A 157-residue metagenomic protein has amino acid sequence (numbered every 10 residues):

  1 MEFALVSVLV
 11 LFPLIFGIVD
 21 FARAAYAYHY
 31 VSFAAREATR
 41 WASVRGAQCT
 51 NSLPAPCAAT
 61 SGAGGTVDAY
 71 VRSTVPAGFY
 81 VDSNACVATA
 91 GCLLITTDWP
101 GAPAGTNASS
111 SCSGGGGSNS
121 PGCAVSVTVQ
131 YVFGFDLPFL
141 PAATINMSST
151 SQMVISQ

Functional and structural regions predicted by a protein language model:
M1-R72: Alpha-helical assembly-interface signal, strongest on the long, hydrophobic N-terminal helix that forms
V10, L14, A77, F139-A142: Hydrophobic residues in alpha-helical membrane-spanning segments
S43-G46, V75, F79-Y80, F135-L137: Secondary-structure transition/hinge residues
S52-D98: Extracellular/periplasmic head regions of type IV pilus-like filament subunits
S83-N119: Short amphipathic beta-strand and strand-loop transition segments with alternating hydrophobic
G122-A124: Extracellular Ig-like/FN3 beta-sandwich strand-entry sites
T128-Q157: Low-complexity, S/T/G/P-rich flexible repeat/linker segments used as non-globular hinges and stalks within
